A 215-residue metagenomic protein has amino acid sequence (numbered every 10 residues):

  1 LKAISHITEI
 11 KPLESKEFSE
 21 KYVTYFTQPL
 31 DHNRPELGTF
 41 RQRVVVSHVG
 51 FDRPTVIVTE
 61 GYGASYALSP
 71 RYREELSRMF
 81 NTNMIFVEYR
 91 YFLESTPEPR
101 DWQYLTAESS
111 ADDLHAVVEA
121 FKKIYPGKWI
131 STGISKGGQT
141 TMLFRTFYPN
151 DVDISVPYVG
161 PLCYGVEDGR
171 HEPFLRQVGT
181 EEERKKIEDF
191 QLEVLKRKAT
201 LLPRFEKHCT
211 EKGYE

Functional and structural regions predicted by a protein language model:
L1-N83: Catalytic-loop region of hydrolases
T55-V58, M84-V87, I130-T132, I154-P157: Structural recognition of the beta-strand scaffold that forms the well-ordered cores of secreted hydrolase catalytic
G63, Y89-L93, L162, G179: Alpha/beta-hydrolase active-site loop signature
S77-T96: Conserved alpha/beta-hydrolase
Y104-K123: Alpha/beta-hydrolase active-site loop
Y125-S135: Alpha/beta-hydrolase fold nucleophile elbow
G133-G137, T141, R145: Gly/Ala-rich beta-loop-alpha elbow adjacent to hydrolase catalytic centers
L143-E215: Alpha/beta-hydrolase
